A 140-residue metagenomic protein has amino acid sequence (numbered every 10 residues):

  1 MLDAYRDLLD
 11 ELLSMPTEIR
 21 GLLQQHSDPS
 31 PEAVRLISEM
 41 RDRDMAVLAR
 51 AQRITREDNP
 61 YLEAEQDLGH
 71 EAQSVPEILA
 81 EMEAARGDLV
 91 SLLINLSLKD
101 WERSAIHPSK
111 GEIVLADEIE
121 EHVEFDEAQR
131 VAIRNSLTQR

Functional and structural regions predicted by a protein language model:
M1-V34, S38, D42-R140: Aromatic-glycine hotspot motif
